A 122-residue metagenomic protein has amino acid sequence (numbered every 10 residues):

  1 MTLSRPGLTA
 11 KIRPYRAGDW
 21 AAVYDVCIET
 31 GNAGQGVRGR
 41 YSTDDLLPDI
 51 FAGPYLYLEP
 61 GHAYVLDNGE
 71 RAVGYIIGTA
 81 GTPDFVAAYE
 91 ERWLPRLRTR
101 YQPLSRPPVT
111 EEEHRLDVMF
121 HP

Functional and structural regions predicted by a protein language model:
M1-A10: Basic/polar N-terminal segments that are highly enriched at the extreme N-terminus, encompassing both cleavable
K11-D25, A80: A short beta-loop-alpha structural element at the N-terminal edge of CoA-dependent acyl/N-acetyltransferase catalytic
P14, D25-Y41, P54-Y55: Helix-loop element at the rim of GNAT/NAT acetyltransferase active sites that forms part of the acceptor-substrate
A17-G18, G69-R71: Short strand-connecting beta-turns/loops that link adjacent beta-strands
R40, G78-P83: A conserved beta-strand-loop-helix scaffold within acyl/acetyltransferase catalytic domains
Y41-A63, G69: Active-site rim helix/loop that mediates acceptor-substrate recognition in acyltransferases
V65, R71-A80: Conserved beta-strand in the GNAT
T82-P122: Conserved acyl-donor/pantetheine-binding loop and adjacent beta-alpha core of acyl/acetyltransferases and related
